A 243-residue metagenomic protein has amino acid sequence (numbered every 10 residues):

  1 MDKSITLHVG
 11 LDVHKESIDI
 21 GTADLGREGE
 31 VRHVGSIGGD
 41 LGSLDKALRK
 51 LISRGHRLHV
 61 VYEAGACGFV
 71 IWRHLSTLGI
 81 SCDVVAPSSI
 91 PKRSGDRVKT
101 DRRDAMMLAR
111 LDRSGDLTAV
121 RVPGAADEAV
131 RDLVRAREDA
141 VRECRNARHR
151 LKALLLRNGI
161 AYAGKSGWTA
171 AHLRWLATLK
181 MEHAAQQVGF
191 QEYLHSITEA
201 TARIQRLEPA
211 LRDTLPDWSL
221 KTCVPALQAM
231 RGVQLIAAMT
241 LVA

Functional and structural regions predicted by a protein language model:
M1-A243: A detector of single, family-specific signature residues that are central to catalytic or substrate-handling motifs
